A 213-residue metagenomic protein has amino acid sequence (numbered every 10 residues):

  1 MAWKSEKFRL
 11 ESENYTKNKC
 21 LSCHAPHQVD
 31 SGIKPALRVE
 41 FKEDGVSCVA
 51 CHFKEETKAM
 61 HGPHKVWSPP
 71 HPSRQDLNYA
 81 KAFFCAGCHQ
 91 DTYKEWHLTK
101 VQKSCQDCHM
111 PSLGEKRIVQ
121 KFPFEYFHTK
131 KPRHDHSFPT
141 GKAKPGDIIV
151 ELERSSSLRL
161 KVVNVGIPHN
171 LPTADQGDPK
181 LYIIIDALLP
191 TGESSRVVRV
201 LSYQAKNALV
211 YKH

Functional and structural regions predicted by a protein language model:
M1-T99: Sequence context of c-type cytochrome heme-c attachment sites
K100-Q102, D107, P111-H213: Short, conserved sequence motifs used for protein processing/export or organelle targeting and for catalysis
